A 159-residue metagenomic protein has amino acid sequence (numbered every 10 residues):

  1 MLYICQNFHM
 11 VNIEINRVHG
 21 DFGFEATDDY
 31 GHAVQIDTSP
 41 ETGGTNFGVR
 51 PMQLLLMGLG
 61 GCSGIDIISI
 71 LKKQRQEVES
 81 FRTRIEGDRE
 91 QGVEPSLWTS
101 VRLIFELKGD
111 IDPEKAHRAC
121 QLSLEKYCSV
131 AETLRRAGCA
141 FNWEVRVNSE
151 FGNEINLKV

Functional and structural regions predicted by a protein language model:
L2-M57, I68-V159: Extended beta-strand/beta-hairpin segments
